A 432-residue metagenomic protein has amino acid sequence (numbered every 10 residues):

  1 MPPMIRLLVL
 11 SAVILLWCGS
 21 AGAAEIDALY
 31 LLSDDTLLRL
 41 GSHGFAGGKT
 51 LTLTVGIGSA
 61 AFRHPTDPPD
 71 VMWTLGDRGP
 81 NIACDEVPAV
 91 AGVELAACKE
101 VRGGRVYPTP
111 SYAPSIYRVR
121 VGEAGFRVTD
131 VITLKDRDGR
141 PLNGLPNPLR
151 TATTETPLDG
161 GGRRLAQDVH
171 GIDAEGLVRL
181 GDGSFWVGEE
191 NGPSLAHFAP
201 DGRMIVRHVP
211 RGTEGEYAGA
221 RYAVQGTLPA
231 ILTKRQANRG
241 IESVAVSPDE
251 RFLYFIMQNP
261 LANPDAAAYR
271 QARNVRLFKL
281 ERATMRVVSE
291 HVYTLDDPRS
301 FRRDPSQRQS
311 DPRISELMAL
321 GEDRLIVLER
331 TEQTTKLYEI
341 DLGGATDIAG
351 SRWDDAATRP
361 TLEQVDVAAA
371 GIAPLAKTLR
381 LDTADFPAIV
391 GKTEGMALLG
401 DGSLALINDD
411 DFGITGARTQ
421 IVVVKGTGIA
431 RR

Functional and structural regions predicted by a protein language model:
M1-V9: Bacterial N-terminal signal peptides that target proteins for export
L8-W17: Bacterial N-terminal signal peptides
A23-R432: Sequence/structural signature of beta-propeller domains
